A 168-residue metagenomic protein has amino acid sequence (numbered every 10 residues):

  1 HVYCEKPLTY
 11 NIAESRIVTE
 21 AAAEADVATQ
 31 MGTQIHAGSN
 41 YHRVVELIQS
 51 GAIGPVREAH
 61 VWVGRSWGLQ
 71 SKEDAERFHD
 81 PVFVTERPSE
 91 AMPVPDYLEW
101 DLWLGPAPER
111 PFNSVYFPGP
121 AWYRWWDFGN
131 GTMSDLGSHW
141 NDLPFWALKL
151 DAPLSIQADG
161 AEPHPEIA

Functional and structural regions predicted by a protein language model:
H1-A37, V44, Q49-G51: Beta-strand-loop-alpha-helix segment that lines the small-molecule cofactor/substrate pocket of alpha/beta enzymes
A28-Q30, I35-Q157, H164-I167: Predominantly a Rossmann-like dinucleotide-binding segment in NAD(P)-dependent oxidoreductases
